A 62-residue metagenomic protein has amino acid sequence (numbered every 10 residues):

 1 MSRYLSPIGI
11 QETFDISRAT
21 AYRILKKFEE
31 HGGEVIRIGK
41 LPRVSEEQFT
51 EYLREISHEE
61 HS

Functional and structural regions predicted by a protein language model:
R3: Flexible coil/turn residues that form the inter-helical turn or adjacent wing/linker of helix-turn-helix
P7, G32-G33, L53: Low-complexity, intrinsically disordered short peptide segments enriched in small/polar/basic residues
P7-I8, E47: Residues within the helices of the helix-turn-helix
Q11: The alpha-helix within a helix-turn-helix
F14-R43: Major-groove DNA-recognition helix of helix-turn-helix-type DNA-binding domains
E47-S62: A short, Lys/Arg-enriched interface patch at domain edges and termini
